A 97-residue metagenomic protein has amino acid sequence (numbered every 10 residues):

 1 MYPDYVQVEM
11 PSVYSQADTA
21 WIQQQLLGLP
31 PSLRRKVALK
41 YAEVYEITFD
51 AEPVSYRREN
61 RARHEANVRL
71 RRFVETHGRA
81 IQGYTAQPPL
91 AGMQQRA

Functional and structural regions predicted by a protein language model:
M1-A97: C-terminal alpha-helical interaction appendages
